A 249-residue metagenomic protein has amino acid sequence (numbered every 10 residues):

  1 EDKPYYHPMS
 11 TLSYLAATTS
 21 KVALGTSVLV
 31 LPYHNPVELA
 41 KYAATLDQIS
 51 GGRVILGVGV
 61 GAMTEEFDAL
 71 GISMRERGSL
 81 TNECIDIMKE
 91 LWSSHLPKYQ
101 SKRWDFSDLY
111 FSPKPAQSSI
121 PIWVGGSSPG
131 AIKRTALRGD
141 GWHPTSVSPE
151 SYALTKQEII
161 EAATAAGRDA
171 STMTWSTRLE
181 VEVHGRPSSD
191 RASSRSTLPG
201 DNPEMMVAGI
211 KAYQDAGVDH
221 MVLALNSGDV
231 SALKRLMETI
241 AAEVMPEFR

Functional and structural regions predicted by a protein language model:
E1-R249: Active-site-adjacent structural elements that line small-molecule/cofactor binding pockets in enzymes
